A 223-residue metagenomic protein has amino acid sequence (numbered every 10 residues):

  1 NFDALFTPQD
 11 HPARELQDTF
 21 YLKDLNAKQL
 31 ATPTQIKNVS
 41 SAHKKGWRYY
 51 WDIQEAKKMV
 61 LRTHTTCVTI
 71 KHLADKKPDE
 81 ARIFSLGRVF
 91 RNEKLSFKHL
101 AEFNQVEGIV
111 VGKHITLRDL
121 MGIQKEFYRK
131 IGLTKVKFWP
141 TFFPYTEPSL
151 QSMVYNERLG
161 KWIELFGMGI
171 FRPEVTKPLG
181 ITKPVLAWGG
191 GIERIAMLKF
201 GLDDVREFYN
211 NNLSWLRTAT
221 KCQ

Functional and structural regions predicted by a protein language model:
N1-Q223: TRNA-recognition modules of translation machinery and tRNA-sensing kinases, especially anticodon-binding
